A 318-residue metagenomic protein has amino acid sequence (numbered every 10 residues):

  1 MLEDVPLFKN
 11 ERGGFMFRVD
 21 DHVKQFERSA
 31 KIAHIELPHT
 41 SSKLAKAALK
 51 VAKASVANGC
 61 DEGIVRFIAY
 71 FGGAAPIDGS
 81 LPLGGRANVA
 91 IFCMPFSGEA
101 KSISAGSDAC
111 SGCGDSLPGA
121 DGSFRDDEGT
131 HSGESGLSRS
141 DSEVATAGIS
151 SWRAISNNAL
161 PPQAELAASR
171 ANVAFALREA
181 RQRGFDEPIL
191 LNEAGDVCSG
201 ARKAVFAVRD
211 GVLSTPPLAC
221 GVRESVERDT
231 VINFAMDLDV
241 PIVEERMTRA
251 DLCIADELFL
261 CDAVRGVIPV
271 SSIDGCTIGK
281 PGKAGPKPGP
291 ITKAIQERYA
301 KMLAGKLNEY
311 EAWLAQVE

Functional and structural regions predicted by a protein language model:
M1-H39, K43-K50, P76-C113, G136-E318: Helix-start/capping segments and mature chain N-termini
A45-P76, M94: Short, acidic/charged, Gly/Pro-enriched secondary-structure junctions
